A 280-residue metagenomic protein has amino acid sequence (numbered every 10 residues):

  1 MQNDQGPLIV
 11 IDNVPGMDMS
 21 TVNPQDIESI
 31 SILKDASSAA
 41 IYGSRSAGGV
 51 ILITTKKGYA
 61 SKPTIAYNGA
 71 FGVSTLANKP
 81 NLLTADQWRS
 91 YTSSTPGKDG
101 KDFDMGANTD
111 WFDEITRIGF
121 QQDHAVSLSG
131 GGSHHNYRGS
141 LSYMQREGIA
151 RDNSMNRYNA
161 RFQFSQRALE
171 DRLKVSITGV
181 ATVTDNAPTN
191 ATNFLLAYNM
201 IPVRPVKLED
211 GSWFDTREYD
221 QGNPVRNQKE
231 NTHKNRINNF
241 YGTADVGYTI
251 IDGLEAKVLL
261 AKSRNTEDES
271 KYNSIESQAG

Functional and structural regions predicted by a protein language model:
M1-Q2, G16-D18, A36-I41, G58-A60 (+4 more regions): Short beta-strands and strand-coil junctions in structured, solvent-facing domains, enriched
Q5, S61-I65, H124, S133-Y137 (+2 more regions): Outer-envelope beta-barrel architecture signal
P7, D12-S38: Short acidic/polar hinge/loop motifs at secondary-structure boundaries that mediate gating or recognition
D12, S46-G69, H124-S127: N-terminal periplasmic accessory domains that precede and gate Gram-negative outer-membrane beta-barrel machines
L33, T54-K56, S127-G131, S140 (+4 more regions): Transmembrane beta-barrel domains of outer membrane proteins
Y59-N108, I149-N153, N159-Y241, K257-G280: Surface-exposed loop/interface segments of Gram-negative outer-membrane beta-barrel transport/assembly proteins
K101-S129, S133, S274, Q278-G280: Outer-membrane beta-barrel transmembrane domain signature of Gram-negative proteins, especially the mid-to-C-terminal
R117-H135, S142-M144, V225-K271: Outer-membrane beta-barrel transmembrane strands
